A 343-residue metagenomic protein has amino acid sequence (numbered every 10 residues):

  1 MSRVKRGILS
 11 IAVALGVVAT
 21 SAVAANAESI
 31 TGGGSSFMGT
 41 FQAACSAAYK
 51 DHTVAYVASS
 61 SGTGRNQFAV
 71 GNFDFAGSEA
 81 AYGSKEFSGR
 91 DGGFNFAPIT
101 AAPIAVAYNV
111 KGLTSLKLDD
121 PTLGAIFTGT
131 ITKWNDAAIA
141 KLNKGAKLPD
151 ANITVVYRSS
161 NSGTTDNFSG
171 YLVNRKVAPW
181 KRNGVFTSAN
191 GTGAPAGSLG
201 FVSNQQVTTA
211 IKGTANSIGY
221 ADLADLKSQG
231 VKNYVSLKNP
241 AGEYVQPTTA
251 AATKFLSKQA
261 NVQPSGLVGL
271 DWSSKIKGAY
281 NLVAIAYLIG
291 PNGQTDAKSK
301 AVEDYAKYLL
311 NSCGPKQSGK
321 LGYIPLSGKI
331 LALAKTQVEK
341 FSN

Functional and structural regions predicted by a protein language model:
M1-I11: Bacterial N-terminal signal peptides that target proteins for export
R3, A24-N343: Flexible loop/hinge segments at secondary-structure junctions
L9, V17-N26: C-terminal segment of classical bacterial N-terminal signal peptides
